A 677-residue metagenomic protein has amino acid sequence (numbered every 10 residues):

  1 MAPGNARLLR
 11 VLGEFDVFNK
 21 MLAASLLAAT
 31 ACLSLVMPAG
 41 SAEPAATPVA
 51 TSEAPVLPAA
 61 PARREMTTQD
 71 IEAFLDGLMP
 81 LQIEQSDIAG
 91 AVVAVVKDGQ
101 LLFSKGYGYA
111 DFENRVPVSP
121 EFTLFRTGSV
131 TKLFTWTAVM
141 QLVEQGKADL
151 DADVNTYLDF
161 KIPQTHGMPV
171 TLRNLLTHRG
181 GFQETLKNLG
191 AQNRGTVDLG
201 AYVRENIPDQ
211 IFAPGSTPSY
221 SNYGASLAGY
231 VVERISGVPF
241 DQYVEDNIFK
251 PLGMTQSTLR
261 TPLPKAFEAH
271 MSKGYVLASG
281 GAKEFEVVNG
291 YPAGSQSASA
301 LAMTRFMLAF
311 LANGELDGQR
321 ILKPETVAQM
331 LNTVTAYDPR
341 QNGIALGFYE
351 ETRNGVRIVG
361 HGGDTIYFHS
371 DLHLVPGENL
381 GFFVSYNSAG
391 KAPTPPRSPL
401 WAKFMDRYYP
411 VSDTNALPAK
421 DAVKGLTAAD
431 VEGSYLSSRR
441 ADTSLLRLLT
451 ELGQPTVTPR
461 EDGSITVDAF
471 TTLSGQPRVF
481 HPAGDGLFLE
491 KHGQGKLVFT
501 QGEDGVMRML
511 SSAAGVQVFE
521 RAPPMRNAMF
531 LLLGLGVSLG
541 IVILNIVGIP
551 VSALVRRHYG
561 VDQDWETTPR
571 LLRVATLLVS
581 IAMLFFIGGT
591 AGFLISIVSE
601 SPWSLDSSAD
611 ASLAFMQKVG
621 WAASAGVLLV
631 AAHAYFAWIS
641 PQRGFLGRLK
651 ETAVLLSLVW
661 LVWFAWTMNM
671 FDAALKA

Functional and structural regions predicted by a protein language model:
L8-S25: Bacterial N-terminal signal peptides that target proteins for export
A24-S34: Bacterial N-terminal signal peptides
A42-E43, P395-A677: Peripheral terminal and inter-domain segments
E43-P58: Ser/Thr-rich, Proline-interspersed low-complexity disordered segments
R64-F125, K147-A152, T156-Y157, P163 (+3 more regions): Short, conserved catalytic-motif segment at the N-terminal edge
E84-A94, N114-N174, Q210-G224, Y291-G294 (+1 more regions): Short active-site loop at a secondary-structure junction that contains or immediately precedes the catalytic residue(s)
Y107-D111, Q164-P376, L400, F404: Short, surface-exposed loop or secondary-structure junction motifs that flank catalytic or metal-binding residues
G360, D371-S388, R508-S512: Short, well-ordered beta-strand elements
